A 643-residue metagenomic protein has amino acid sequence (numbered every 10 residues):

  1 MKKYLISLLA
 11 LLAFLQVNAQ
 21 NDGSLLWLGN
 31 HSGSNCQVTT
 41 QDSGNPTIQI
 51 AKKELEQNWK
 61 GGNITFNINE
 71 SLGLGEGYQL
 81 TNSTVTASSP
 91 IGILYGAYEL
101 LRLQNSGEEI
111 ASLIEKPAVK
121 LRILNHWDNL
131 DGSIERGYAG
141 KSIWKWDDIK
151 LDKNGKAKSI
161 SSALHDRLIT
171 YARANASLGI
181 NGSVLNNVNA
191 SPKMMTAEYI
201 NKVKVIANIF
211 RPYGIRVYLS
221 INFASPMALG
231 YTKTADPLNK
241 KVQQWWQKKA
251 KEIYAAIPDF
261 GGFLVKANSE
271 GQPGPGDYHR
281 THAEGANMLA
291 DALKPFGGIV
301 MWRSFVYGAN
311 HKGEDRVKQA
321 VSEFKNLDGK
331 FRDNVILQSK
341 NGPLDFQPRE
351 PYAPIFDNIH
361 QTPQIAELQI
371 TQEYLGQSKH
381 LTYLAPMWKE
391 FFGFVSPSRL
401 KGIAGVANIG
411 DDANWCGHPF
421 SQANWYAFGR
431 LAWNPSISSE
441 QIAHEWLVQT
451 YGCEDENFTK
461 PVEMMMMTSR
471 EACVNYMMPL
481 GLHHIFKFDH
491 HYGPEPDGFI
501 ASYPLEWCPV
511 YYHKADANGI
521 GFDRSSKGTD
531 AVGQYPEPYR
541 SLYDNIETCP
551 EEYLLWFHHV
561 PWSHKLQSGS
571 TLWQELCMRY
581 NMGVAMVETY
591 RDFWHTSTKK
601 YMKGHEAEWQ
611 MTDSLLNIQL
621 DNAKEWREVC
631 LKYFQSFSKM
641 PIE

Functional and structural regions predicted by a protein language model:
Y4-A13: Sec-dependent N-terminal signal peptides
L11, A19-S83, S88-I91, S106-S112: Acidic, contiguous N-terminal accessory segments
N21, A51-E54, S71-G73, T84-Q247 (+2 more regions): Feature activates predominantly on carbohydrate-active enzymes
V38-P46, T86-A87, A157-S161, P275-Y278 (+1 more regions): Second-shell loop/turn segments in exported
P46-T47, L94, D131-E135, F346-Q347 (+1 more regions): Short, solvent-exposed loop/turn elements at domain surfaces
Y138, R399-E643: C-terminal non-catalytic alpha-helical accessory regions
K158, Y231-H444, T450: Catalytic-core regions of glycoside hydrolase
